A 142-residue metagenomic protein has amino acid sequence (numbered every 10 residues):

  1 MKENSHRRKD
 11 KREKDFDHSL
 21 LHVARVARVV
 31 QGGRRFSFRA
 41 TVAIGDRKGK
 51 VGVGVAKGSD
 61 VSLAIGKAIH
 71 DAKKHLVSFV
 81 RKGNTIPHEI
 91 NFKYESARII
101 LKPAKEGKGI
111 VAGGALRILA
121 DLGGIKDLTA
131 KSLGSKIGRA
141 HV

Functional and structural regions predicted by a protein language model:
M1-H141: Ribosome-associated RNA-binding proteins
